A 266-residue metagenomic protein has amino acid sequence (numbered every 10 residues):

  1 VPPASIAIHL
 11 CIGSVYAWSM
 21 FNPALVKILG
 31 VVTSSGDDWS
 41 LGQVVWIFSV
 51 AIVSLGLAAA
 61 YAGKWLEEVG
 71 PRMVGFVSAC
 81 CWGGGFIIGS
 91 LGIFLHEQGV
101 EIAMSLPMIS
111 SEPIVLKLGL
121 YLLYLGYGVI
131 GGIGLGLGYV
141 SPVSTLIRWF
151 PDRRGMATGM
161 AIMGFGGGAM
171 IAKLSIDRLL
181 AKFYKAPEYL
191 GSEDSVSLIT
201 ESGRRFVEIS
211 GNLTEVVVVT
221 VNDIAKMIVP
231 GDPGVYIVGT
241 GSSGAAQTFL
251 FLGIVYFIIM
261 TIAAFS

Functional and structural regions predicted by a protein language model:
V1-S266: A structural feature recognizing the 12-helix transmembrane core of secondary solute carriers
